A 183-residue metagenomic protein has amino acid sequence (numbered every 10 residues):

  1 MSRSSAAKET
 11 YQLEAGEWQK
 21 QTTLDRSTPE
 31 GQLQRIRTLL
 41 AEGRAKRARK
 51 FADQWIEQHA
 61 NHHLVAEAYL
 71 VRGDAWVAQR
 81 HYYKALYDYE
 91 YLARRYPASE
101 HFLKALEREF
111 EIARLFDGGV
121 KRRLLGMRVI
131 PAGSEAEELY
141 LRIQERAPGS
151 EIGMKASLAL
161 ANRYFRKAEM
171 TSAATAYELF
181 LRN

Functional and structural regions predicted by a protein language model:
M1-N183: Acidic, polar-rich low-complexity tracts and alpha-helical solenoid repeat scaffolds
